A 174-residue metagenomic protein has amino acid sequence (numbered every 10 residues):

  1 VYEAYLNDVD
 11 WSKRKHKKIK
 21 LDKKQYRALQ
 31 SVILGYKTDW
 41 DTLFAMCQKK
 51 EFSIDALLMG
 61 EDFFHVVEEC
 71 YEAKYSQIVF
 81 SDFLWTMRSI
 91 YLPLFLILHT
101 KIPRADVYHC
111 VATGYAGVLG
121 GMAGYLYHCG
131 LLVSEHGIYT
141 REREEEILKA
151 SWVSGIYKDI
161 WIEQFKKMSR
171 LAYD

Functional and structural regions predicted by a protein language model:
V1-K17, R104-D106, Q164, S169-R170 (+1 more regions): Conserved, well-structured beta-alpha core segment at the onset of a catalytic domain
V1-L94: A conserved catalytic-core segment of Leloir-type glycosyltransferases
Q48, F52, G60, T113-A116 (+1 more regions): Short, solvent-exposed loop/turn segments at secondary-structure junctions
W85-M87, H109, G155-W161: Short, flexible loop segments at the rims of nucleotide/cofactor-binding pockets, characterized by
F95-R104, Y139, G155-D174: Membrane-proximal helix-turn-helix segments that form the acceptor-binding/catalytic region of lipid-linked
H99-G117, L126-L132: Short N-terminal targeting/anchoring amphipathic segment
V107, G124-E144, K149-S151: Active-site proximal beta-strand in glycosyltransferases
